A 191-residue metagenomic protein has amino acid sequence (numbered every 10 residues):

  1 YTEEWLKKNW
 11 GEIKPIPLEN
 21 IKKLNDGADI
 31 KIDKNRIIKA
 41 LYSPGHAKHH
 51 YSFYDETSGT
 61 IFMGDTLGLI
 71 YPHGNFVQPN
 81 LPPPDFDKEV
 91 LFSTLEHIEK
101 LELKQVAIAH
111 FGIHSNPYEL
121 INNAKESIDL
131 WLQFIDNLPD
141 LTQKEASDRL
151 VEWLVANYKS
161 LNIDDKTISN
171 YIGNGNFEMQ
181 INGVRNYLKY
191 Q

Functional and structural regions predicted by a protein language model:
Y1-L41, D85, F92-L95: Metallo-beta-lactamase
T2-I16, T66-N80, L132: Active-site-proximal loop/helix segment associated with metal-binding centers of metalloenzymes
L24, P44-A47, G175-E178: A short catalytic or substrate-binding loop motif that flags glycine-/basic-rich loops and adjacent residues that bind
I37-Y42, K48-Y118: Metallo-beta-lactamase
G59, S127-L138: Solvent-exposed, amphipathic alpha-helical segments
P83-V90, S127, N176-M179: Soluble or luminal CAZymes and related metallo-dependent hydrolases
P117-E126: Histidine/acidic-residue-rich catalytic or RNA/ligand-binding cores of hydrolases and nuclease-related proteins
F134-Q191: C-terminal regulatory/interaction regions
